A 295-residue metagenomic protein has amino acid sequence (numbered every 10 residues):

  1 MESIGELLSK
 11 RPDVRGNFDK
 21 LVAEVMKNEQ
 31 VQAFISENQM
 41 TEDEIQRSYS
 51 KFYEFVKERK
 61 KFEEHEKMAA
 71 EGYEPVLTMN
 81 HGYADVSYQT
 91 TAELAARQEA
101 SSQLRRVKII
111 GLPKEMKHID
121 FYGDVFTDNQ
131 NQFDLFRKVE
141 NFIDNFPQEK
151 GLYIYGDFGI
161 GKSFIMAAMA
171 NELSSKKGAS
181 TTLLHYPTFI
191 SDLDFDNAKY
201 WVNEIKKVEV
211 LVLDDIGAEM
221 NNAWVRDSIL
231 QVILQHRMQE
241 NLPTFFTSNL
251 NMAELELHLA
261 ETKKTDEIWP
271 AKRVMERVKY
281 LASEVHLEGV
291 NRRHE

Functional and structural regions predicted by a protein language model:
M1-E71: N-terminal nucleic-acid engagement/recognition segments and initiation subdomains in replication, restriction
K51-F55, M220-E295: Replace "adjacent to P-loop NTPase cores in ATP/GTP-dependent enzymes" with "adjacent to NTP-binding cores
F55-L112: Interdomain "pre-motor" coupling segment immediately N-terminal to P-loop NTPase/helicase cores
G111-F146: N-terminal pre-Walker A segment at the start of P-loop NTPase domains
T127-R137, E149, Y155, A170-V208 (+1 more regions): Short glycine-rich substrate-engagement loop in P-loop NTPases that contacts/grips substrate
F146-A167: Walker A/P-loop nucleotide-binding motif
A179-S180, K207-V210, E240-F246: Loop/turn-to-beta-strand initiation segments
D215-I216: Walker B catalytic acidic pair
